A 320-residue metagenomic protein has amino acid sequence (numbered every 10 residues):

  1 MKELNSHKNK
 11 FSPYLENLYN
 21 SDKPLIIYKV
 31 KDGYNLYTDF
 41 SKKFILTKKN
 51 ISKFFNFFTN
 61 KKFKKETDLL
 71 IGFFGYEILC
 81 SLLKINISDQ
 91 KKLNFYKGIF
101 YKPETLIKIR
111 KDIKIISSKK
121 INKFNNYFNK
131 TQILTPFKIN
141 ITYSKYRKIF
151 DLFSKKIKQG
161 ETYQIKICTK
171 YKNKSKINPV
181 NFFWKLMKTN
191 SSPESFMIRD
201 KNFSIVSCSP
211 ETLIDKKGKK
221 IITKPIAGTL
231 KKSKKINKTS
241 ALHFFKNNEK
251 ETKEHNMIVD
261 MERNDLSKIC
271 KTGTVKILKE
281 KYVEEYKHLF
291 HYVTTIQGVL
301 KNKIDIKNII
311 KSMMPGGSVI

Functional and structural regions predicted by a protein language model:
M1-I320: Extended alpha-helical targeting/anchoring segments, especially N-terminal organellar/secretory targeting helices
